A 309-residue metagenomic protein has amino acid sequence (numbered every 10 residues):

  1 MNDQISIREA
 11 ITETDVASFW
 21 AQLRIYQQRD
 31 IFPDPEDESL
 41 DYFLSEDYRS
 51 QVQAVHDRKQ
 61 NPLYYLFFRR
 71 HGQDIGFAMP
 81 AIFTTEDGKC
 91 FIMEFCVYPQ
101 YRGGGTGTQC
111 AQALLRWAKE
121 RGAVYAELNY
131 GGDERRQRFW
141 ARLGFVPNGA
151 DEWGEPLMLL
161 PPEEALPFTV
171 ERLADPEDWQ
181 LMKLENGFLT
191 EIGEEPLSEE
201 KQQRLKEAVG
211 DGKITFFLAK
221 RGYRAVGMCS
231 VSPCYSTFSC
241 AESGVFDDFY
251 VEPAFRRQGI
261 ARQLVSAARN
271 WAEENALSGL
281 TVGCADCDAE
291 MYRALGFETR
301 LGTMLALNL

Functional and structural regions predicted by a protein language model:
D3-G88, M93, Y98, A111 (+5 more regions): Acetyl-CoA-dependent GNAT
V97, G103-R116, R142, V251 (+1 more regions): Conserved acetyl-CoA-binding loop-helix of GNAT-fold acetyltransferases
A111, D133-R136, W153-M158, V265 (+1 more regions): Short glycine/proline-centered loop/turn elements that form peptide/ligand docking sites
E127-Q137, L280-M291, A306-L309: Conserved beta-strand-loop-alpha-helix junction that forms the acyl-donor binding cleft
A141-A150, R293-T303: Conserved acetyl-CoA-binding loop of GNAT-fold acetyltransferases
Y235-R256: Mid-chain, well-packed structural core segment of small domains
